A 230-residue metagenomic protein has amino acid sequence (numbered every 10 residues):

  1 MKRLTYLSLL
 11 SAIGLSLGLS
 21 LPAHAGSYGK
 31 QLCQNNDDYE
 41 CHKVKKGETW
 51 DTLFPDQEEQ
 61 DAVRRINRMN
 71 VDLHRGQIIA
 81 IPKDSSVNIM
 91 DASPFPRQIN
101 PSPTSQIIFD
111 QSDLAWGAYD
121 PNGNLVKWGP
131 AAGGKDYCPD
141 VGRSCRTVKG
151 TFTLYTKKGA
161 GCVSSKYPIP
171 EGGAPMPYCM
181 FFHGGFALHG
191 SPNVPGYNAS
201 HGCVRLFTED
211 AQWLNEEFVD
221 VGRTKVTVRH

Functional and structural regions predicted by a protein language model:
M1-L9: Bacterial N-terminal signal peptides that target proteins for export
S8-G18: Bacterial N-terminal signal peptides
S20-A25: Sec/Tat signal peptide C-region and signal peptidase I cleavage site
S27-E58: Primarily a LysM-type cell-wall glycan-binding module
K45-E48, D72-Q77, H183, V221: Residue-level recognition of short, solvent-exposed, well-ordered loop/turn junctions that link secondary-structure
T49-W50, V71, S86-V87, D113-W116 (+6 more regions): Solvent-exposed loop/turn segments at secondary-structure junctions within structured extracellular/periplasmic domains
Q57-T151: Cell wall/extracellular polymer interaction/catalysis modules
S102, R143-T151, T156-H230: Exported/periplasmic cell-wall-interacting domains
